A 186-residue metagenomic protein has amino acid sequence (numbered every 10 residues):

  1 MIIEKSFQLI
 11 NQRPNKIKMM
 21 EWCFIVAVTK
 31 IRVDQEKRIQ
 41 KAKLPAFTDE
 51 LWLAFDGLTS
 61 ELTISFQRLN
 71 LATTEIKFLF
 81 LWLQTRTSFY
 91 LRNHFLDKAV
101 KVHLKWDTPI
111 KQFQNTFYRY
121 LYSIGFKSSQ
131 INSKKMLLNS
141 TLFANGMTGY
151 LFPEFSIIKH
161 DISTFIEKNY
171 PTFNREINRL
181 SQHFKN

Functional and structural regions predicted by a protein language model:
M1-N186: A cross-family "folded-core" feature that marks the main globular domain of proteins
